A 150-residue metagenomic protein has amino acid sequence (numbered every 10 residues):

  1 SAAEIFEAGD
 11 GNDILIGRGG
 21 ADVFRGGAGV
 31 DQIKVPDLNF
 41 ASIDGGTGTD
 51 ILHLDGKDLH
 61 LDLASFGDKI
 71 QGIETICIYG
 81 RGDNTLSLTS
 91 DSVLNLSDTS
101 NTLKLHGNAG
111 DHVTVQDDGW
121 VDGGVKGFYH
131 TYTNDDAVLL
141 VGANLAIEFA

Functional and structural regions predicted by a protein language model:
S1-D68, T75-D91: Glycine- and aspartate-rich repeat motifs characteristic of hemolysin/RTX-like Ca2+-binding segments in secreted
L15, G19, L52, L86 (+4 more regions): Generic preference for hydrophobic/aromatic residues in regular secondary structure cores
T49, S100-T102, G127-T131: A generic structural signal for beta-strand entry/edge sites
H60-D62, L96, E148-F149: A short local loop/turn or secondary-structure capping micro-motif enriched for an aromatic residue
I70-G72, N101: Surface-exposed loop/turn motifs in large extracellular/passenger domains
I78-G80, G107, N134-D136: Short acidic, glycine-rich loop/turn motifs
L88-L103, G107-G119: Non-core capping and flanking segments associated with repeat-based/extracellular domains
D111-A150: Low-complexity acidic/polar repeat-biased segments
